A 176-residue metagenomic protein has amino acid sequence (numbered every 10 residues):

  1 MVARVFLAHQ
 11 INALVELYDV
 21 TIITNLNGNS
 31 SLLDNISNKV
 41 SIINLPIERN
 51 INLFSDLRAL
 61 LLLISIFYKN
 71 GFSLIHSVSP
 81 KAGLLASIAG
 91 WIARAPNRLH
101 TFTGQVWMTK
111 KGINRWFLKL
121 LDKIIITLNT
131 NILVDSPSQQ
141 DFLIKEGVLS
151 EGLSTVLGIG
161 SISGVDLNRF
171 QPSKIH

Functional and structural regions predicted by a protein language model:
M1-S55, F142, G147, L153-T155: N-terminal strand-loop element at the rim of the active site of nucleotide-sugar-dependent glycosyltransferases
A3-F6, N25, V78, L128 (+2 more regions): Replace "coordinates the UDP/GDP/TDP-sugar" with "coordinates nucleotide-activated sugar donors
F6, F54-L61, P96-N97, V106-L128: Nucleotide-sugar donor phosphate/pyrophosphate-binding loop at the beta->alpha transition of glycosyltransferases
I11-E16, L61-Y68, I92, R115-L133: Membrane-proximal helix-turn-helix segments that form the acceptor-binding/catalytic region of lipid-linked
S41-N44, K123-I175: Donor nucleotide-sugar binding/catalytic pocket of nucleotide-sugar-dependent glycosyltransferases
R49-I51, V106-K110, S163-N168: A short acidic, helix-capping loop that chelates divalent metal ions and anchors anionic groups
L74, G90-V106, D122, L133 (+1 more regions): Active-site proximal beta-strand in glycosyltransferases
S77-G83: Short His-centered aromatic/hydrophobic patch
